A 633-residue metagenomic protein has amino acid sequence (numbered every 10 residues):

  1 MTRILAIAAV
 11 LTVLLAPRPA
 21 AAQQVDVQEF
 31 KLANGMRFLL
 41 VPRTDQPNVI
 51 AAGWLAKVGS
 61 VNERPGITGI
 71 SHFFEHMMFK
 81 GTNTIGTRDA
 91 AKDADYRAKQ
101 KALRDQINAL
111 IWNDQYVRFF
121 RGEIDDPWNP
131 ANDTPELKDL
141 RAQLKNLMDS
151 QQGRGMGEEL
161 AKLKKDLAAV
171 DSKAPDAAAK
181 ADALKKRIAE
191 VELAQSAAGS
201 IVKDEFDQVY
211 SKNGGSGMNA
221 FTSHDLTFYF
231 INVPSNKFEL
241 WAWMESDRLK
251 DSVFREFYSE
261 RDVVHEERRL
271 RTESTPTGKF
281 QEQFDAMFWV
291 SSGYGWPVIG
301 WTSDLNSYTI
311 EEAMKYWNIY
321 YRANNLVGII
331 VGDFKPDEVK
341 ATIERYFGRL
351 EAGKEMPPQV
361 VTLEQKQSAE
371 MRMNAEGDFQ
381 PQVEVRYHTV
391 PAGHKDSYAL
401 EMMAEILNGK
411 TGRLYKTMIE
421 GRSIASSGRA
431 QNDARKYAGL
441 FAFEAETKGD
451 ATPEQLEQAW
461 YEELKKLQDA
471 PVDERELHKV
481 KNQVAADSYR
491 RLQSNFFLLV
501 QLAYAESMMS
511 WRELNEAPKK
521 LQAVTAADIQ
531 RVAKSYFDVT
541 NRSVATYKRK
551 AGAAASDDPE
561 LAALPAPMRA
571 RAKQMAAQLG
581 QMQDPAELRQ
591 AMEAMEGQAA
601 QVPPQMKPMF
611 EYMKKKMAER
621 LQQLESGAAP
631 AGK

Functional and structural regions predicted by a protein language model:
M1-I7, A16: Bacterial N-terminal signal peptides that target proteins for export
T12-L15, P19-L40, V327-I329, K335-A375 (+4 more regions): Proteolytic maturation boundary segments
Q23-G59, E63: Mature N-terminal segment immediately following signal peptide/propeptide cleavage in secreted/periplasmic
L39-R43, G215-A220, K315-W317, E370-N374 (+1 more regions): Short beta-strand/turn micro-motifs at beta-sheet edges
Q46-E63, G69-S71, T87-D247, T277-S303 (+6 more regions): M16 family metallopeptidases and their MPP-like homologs
H76-G86: Catalytic Zn2+-binding segment of zinc metalloproteases
F254, R261-D262, R269, T277-Q281 (+2 more regions): Non-catalytic, conformational "gating/processing" segments within enzyme and secreted inhibitor domains
R269-E273, A286, E355-R413, A505: His/Glu-based metal-binding/catalytic segments typifying zinc-dependent metallopeptidases
